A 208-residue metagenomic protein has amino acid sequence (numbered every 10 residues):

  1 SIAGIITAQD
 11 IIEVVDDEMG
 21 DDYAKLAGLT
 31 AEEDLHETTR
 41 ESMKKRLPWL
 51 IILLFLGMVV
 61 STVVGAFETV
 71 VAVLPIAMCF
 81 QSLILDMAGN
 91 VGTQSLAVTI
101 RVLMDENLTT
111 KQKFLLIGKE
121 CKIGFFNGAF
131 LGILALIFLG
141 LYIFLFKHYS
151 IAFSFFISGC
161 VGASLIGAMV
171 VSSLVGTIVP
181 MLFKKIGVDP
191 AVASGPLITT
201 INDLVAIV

Functional and structural regions predicted by a protein language model:
S1-G4, L47, G92, D189 (+1 more regions): Residue-level signature of catalytic and energy-coupling elements of molecular machines, predominantly ATP/GTP-dependent
S1-Q81: Cytosolic regulatory modules rich in charged/polar residues
H36-K45, T109-G124, G159, K185-I201: Membrane-interface segments at loop-to-transmembrane junctions
W49-G57, F80, I84, A88 (+12 more regions): Alpha-helical transmembrane segments in multi-pass membrane proteins
G57, S61, G65, T69 (+6 more regions): Juxtamembrane/transmembrane-helix interface segments of polytopic membrane transporters
A66-Q81, H148-C160, P190-A191: Membrane-water interface of transmembrane alpha-helices in multipass transporters/channels
C79, T93-M104, P180-K184, G195-P196 (+1 more regions): Re-entrant/interfacial helical elements at transmembrane boundaries that shape and gate the permeation pathway
S95-G140: Helix-loop-helix junctions within the multi-pass membrane cores of secondary transporters/permeases
